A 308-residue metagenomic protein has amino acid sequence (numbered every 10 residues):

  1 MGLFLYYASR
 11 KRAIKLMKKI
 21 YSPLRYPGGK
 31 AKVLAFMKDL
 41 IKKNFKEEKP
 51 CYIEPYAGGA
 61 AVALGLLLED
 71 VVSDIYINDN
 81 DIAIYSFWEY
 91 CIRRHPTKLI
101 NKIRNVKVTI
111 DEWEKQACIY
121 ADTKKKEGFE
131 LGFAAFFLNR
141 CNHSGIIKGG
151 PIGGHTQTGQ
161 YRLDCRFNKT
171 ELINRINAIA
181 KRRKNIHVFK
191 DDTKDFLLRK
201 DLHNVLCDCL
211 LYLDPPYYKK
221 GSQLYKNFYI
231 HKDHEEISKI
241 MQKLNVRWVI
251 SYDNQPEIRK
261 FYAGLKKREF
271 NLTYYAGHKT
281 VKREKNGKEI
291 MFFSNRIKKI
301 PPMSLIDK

Functional and structural regions predicted by a protein language model:
G2-L40, E47, C91-Y212, P216-S222 (+1 more regions): SAM-dependent nucleic-acid methyltransferase catalytic core
E48-Y52, V72-D74, R183-H187, Q242-W248: Short active-site oxyanion
P50-C118: SAM cofactor-binding core of SAM-dependent methyltransferases, primarily the Rossmann-like beta-alpha-beta module
P55-Y56, N78, F189-D192, L213-P215 (+1 more regions): Short His-Asn-centered micro-motif
G59-V62, D81-A83, C141-S144, T193-F196 (+4 more regions): Short, solvent-exposed loop/turn segments at secondary-structure junctions
A63-L66, F87, R199-K200, G221-L224 (+1 more regions): A short acidic (Asp/Glu
I75, V188, K267-E269: Conserved beta-strand scaffold positions in the cores of enzyme catalytic domains, especially in NTP/NDP-utilizing
F228-K308: Long, positively charged, glycine-interspersed low-complexity recognition regions
